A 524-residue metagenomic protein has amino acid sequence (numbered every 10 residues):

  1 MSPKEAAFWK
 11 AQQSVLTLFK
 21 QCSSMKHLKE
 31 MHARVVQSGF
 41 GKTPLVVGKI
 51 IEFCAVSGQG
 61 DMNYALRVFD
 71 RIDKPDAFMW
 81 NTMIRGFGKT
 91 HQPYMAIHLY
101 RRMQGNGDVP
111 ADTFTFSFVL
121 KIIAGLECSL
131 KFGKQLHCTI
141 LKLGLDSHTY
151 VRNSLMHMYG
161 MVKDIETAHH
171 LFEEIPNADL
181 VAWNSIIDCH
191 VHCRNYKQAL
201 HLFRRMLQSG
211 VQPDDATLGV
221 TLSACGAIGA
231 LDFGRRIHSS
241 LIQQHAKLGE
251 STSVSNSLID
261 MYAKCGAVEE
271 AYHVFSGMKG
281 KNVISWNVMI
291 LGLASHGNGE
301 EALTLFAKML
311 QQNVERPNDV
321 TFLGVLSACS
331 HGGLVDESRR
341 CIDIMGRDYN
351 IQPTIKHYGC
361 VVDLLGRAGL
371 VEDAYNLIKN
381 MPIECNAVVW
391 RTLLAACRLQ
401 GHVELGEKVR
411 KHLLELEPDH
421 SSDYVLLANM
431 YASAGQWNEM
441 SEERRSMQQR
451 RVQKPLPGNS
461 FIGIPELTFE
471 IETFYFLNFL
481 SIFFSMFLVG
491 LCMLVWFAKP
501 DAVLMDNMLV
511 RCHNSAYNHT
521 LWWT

Functional and structural regions predicted by a protein language model:
M1-D179, D188-T524: Terminal (and in a subset, N-terminal) low-complexity or junction segments at the ends of helical repeat RNA-binding
